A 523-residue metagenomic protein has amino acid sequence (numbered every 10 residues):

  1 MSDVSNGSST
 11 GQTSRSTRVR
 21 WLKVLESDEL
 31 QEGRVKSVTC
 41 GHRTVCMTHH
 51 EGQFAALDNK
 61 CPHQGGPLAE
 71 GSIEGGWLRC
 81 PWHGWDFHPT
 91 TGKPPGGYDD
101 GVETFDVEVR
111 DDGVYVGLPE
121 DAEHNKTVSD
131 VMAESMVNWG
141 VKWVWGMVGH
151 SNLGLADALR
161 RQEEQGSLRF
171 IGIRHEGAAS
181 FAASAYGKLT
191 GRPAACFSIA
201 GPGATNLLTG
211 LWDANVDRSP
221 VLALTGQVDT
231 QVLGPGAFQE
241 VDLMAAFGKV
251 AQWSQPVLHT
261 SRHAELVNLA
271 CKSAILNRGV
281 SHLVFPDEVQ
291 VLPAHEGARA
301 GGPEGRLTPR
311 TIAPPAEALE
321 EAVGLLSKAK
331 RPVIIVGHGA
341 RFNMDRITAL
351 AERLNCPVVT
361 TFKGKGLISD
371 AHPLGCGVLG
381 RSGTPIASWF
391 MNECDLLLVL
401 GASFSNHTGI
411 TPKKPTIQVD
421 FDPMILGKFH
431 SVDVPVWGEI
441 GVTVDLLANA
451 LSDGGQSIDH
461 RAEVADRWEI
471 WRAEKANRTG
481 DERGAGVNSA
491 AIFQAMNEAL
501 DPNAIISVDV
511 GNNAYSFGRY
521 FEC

Functional and structural regions predicted by a protein language model:
S2, T10, D28-H124: Rieske [2Fe-2S] iron-sulfur-binding domain
V137-G140, A158-G166, L224-G226, A246-Q252 (+3 more regions): Gly-rich Lys/Arg/Thr-decorated short loops/hinges at beta-loop-alpha junctions or inter-strand turns that position
K142-G146, L168-I171, L189-V228, I335-V336 (+1 more regions): A short, small-residue-rich loop immediately preceding and capping a beta-strand
W143-S184, F197, P314-P315, E321-E393 (+1 more regions): Anionic-ligand anchoring segments at beta-strand to alpha-helix junctions in alpha/beta enzyme folds, i.e., glycine
N152-L155, A178-A182, P202-L211, N215 (+5 more regions): Short glycine/serine/threonine-rich phosphate/pyrophosphate-binding segments that cradle anionic phosphate groups
A214, T225-V267, F285, G364-R467: Glycine-rich, acidic loop regions that bind phosphate or pyrophosphate groups
V241, L269, S273-L326: Conformationally flexible catalytic loops at phosphate/diphosphate-handling active centers
S261, V284, E296-G301, P309-R310 (+3 more regions): Phosphate/pyrophosphate-binding active-site segments
